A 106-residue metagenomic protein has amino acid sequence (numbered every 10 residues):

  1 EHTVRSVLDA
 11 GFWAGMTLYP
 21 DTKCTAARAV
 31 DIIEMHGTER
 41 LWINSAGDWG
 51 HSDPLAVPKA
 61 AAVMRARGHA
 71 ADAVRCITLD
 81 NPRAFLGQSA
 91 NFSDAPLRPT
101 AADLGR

Functional and structural regions predicted by a protein language model:
H2-D9, K23-M35, G47-V63, L86 (+1 more regions): Histidine/acidic-residue-rich catalytic or RNA/ligand-binding cores of hydrolases and nuclease-related proteins
L8-G15, H36-R40: Glycine-enriched alpha-helix->loop->beta-strand junction motifs that scaffold or abut catalytic
T17-Y19, T38-P54, V74: Short acidic/histidine-rich active-site segments
P20, I32, G105-R106: N-terminal hydrophobic signal/anchor transmembrane helix of membrane proteins
T22-C24, D80-N81: Short secondary-structure capping/turn micro-motifs that flank functional sites
I32-I33, I43, I77: Weak global preference for isoleucine
E34-L41, S93-L97: Short, structured secondary-structure boundary patches
P58-R106: Mid-to-C-terminal alpha-helical segments outside catalytic/metal-binding sites
